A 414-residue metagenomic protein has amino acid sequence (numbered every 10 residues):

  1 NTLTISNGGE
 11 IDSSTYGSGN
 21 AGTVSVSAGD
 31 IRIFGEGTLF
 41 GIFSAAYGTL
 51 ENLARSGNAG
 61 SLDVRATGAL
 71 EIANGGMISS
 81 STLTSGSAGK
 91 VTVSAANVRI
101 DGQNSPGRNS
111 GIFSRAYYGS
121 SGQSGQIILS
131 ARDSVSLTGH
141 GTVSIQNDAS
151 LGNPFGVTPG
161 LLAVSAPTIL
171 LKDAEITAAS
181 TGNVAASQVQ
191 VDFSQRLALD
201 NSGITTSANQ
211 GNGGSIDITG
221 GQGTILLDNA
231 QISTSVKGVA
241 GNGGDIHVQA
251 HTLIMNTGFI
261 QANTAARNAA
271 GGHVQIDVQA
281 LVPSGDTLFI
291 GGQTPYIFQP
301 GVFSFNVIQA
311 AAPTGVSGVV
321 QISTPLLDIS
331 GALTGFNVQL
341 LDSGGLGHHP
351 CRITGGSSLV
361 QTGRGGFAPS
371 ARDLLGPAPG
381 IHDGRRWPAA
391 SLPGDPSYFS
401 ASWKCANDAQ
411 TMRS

Functional and structural regions predicted by a protein language model:
N1-S414: Extracellular and secretory-pathway beta-repeat/beta-biased strand scaffolds
